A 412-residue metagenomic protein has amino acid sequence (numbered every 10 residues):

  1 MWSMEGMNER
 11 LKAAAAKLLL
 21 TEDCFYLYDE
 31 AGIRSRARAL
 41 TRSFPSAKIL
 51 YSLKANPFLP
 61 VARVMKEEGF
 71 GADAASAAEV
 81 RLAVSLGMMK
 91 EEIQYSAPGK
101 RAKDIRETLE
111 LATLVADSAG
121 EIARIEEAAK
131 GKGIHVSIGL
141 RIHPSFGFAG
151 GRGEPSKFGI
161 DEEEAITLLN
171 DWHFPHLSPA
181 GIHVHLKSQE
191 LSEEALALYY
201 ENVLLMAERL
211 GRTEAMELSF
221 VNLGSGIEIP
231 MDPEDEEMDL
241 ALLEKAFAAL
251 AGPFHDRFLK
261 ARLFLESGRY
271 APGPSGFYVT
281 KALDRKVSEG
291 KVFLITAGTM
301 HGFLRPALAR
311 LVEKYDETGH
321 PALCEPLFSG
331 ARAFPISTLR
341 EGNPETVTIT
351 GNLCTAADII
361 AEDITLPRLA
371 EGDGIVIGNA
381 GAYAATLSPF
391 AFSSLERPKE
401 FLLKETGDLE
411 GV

Functional and structural regions predicted by a protein language model:
M1-K130, I134-V136, F174, S178 (+2 more regions): A charged N-terminal "starter" segment
L27-R34, A55, L59, A74-A77 (+11 more regions): Electropositive phosphate-/nucleotide-binding environments in soluble metabolic enzymes
I33, K54, S76, T108 (+7 more regions): Conserved, mostly hydrophobic/aromatic
K48-L50, G69-G71, K90-Q94, T113-V115 (+7 more regions): Structural preference for beta-strand elements that scaffold enzyme active sites
A55-P57, A78, G99-R101, S118-G120 (+6 more regions): Active-site-proximal loop/turn and secondary-structure-junction residues that shape catalytic pockets, frequently
S96, D117, H185, G224 (+1 more regions): Conserved residues at the C-terminal ends of beta-strands
F146-D284, S393-L395: Active-site loop/helix belt of alpha/beta enzymes
F258-V412: Charged (often Lys/Glu-rich) extended helix/loop segments that serve as interaction or gating elements
